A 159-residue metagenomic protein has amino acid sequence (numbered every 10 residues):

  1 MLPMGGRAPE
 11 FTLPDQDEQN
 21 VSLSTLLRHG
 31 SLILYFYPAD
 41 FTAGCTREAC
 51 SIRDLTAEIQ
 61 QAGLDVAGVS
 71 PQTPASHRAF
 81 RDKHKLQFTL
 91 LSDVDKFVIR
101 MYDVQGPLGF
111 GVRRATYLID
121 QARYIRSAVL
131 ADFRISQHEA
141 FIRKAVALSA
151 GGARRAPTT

Functional and structural regions predicted by a protein language model:
M1-T159: Chalcogenol-based redox active-site neighborhoods
